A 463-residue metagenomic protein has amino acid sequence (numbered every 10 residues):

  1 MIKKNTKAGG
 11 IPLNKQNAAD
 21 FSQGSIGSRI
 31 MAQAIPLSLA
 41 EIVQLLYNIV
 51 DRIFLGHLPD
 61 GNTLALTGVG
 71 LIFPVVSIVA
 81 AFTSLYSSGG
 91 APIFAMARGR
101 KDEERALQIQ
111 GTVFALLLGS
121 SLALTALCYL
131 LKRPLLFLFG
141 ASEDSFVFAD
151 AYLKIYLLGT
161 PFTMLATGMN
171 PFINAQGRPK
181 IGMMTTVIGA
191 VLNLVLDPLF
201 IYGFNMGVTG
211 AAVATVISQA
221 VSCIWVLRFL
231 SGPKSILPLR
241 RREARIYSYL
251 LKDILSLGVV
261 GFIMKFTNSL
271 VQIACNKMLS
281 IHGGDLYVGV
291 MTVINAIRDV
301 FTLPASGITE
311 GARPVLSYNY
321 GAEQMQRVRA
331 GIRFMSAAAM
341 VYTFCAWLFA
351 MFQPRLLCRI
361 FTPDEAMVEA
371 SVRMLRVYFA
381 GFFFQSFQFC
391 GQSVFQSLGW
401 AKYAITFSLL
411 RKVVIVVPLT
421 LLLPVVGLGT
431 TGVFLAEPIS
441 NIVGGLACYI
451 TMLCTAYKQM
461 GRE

Functional and structural regions predicted by a protein language model:
M1-P36, F94-P161, G203-G258, L316-G381 (+1 more regions): Short alpha-helical transmembrane segments in multi-pass integral membrane proteins
F21-I53, H57-G61, P74-G89, I93 (+6 more regions): N-terminal transmembrane alpha-helices
A32-D51, I155, G189, S218-S222 (+4 more regions): Transmembrane helical elements of multi-pass membrane transporters/channels
A40, Q44, N48-L55, A80-S87 (+18 more regions): Alpha-helical transmembrane segments and their lipid-water interface positions in multi-pass membrane proteins
I42, L46-T67, L136-E143, L199-M206 (+5 more regions): Helix-terminus/linker motif at the lipid-water interface of multi-pass membrane proteins
L66-A126, T163-G182, N276, V288-L348 (+3 more regions): Small-residue-rich hydrophobic transmembrane alpha-helices
S87, Y156-N174, G182-A190, A211-I224 (+4 more regions): Short runs within selected transmembrane alpha-helices of multi-pass transporters and secretion channels
M169-G177, D197-M206: Membrane-water interface regions at transmembrane-helix termini and the short interhelical loops of multi-pass membrane
